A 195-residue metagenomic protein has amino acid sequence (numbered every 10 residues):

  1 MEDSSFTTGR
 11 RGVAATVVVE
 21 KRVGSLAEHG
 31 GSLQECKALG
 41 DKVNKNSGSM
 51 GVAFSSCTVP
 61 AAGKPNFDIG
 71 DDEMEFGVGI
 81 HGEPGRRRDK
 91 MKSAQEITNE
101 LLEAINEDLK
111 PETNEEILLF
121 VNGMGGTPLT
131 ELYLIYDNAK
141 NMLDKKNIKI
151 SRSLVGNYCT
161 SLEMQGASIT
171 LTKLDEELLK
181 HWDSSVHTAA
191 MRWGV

Functional and structural regions predicted by a protein language model:
M1-A15, K145-I150, L154: Short, acidic/small-residue loops that bind anionic groups at enzyme active sites
S5, A27-L134: Mixed-charge interfacial surface used for oligomerization/domain docking and macromolecular partner engagement
S5-D41, L162-V195: Peripheral docking tails and interdomain loops at the edges of cofactor- or intermediate-handling domains
E20-E28, A62-D71, H81-S93, N141-R152 (+1 more regions): Short, surface-exposed, charge-dense and proline/glycine-enriched linear segments
A104-V195: C-terminal non-catalytic interaction/assembly regions of soluble proteins
